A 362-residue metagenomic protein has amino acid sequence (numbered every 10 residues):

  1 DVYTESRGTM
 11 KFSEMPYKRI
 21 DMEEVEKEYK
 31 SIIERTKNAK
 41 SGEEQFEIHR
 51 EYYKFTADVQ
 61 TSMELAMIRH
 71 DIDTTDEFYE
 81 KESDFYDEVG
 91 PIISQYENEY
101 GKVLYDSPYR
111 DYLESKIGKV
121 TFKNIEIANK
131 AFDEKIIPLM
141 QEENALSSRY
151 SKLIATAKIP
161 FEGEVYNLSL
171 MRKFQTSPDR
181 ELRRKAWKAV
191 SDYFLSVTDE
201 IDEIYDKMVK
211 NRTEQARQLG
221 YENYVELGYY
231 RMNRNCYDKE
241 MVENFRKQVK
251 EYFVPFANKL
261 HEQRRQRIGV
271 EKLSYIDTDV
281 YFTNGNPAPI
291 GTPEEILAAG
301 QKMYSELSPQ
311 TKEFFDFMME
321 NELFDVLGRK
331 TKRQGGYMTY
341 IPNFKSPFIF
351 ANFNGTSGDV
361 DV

Functional and structural regions predicted by a protein language model:
V2-P287, G291, L297-Q301: A well-structured
E162, T213, M319-R333: Conserved oxyanion/phosphate-binding beta-strand-loop segments in alpha/beta enzyme cores
E214, P347-F348: Beta-sheet entry/capping signal
P289, F324-K345, S357: Catalytic zinc-binding patch centered on the HExxH motif and its immediate surroundings that defines zinc-dependent
P289, P293, F348-D361: Short pre-active-site segment immediately N-terminal to the catalytic Zn-binding motif
L307-T311: A sensor for short, sequence-defined functional sites
F314-M318: Active-site cores enriched in adjacent His and Asp/Glu residues with nearby glycine-rich loops that coordinate divalent
